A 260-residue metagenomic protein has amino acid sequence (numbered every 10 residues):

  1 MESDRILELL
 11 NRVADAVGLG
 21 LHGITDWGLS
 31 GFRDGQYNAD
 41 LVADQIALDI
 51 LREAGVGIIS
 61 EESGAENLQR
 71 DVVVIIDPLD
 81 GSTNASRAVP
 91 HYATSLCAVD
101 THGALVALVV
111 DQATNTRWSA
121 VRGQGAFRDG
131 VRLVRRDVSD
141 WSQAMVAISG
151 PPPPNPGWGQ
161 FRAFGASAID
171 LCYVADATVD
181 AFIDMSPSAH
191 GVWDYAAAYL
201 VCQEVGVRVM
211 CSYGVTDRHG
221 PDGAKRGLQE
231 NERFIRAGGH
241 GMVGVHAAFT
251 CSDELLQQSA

Functional and structural regions predicted by a protein language model:
M1-L79, Q257-A260: N-terminal subdomain of lithium-sensitive/metallo-dependent phosphomonoesterases centered on the IMPase/IPPase/PAP
G23-G28, G57-I58, A126, W158-G165 (+1 more regions): Short secondary-structure junctions
D40, S82, D111, A120 (+3 more regions): Residue-level signal for inorganic ion chemistry
E53, L133-A260: An extended, acidic
R70-G123, F127: DPxDG-like acidic metal-binding loop motif
A126-D129, I148: Short hydrophobic/aromatic-rich beta-strand segments that constitute the beta-sheet cores of beta-sandwich/beta-barrel
